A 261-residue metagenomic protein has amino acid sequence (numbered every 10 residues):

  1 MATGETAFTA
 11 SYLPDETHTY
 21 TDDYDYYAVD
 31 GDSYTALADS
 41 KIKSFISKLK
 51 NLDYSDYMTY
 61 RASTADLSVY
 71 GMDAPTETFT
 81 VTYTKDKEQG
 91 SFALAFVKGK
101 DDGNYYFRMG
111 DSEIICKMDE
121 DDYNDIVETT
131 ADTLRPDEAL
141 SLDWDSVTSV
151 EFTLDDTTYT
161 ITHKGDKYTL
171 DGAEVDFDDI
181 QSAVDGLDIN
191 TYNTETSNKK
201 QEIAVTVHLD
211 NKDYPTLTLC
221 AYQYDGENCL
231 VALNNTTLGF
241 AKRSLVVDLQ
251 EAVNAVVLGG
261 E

Functional and structural regions predicted by a protein language model:
M1-E261: A short-motif feature that recognizes glycine-rich, charge-decorated loops that bind or process nucleotide phosphates
